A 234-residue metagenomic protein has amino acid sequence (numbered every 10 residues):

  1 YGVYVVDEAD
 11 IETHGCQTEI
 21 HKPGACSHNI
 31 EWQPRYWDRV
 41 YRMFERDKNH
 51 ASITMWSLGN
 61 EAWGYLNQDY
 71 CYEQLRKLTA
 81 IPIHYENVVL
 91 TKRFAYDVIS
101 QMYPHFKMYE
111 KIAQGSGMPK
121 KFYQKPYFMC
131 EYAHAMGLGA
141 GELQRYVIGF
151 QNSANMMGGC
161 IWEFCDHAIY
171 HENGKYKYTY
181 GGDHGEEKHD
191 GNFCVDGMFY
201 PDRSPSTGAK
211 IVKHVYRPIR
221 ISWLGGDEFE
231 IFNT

Functional and structural regions predicted by a protein language model:
Y1-D202, T207: Substrate-binding/catalytic cleft of secreted carbohydrate-active enzymes, primarily glycoside hydrolases
P205-T234: Surface beta-strand/loop "capping" patches
